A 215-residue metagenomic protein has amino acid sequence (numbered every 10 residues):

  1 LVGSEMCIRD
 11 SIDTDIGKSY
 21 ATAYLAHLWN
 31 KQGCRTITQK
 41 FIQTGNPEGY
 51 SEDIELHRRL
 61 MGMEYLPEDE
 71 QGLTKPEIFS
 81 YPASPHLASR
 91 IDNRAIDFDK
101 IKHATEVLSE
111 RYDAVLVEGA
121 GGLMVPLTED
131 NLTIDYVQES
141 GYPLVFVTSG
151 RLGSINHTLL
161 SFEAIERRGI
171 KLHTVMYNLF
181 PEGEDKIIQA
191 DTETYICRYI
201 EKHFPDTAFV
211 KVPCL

Functional and structural regions predicted by a protein language model:
L1-I8: Short, small-residue-biased leader/transition segments that mark boundaries at the very start of proteins
R9-T22: Glycine-rich phosphate-binding P-loop
Y20-N93: N-terminal phosphate/diphosphate-binding loop that engages ATP/GTP or pyrophosphate donors across diverse enzyme folds
T36, A114, T174: Hydrophobic "anchor" residues on beta-strands that sit immediately upstream of conserved functional sites
P82-L127: Phosphate-binding/switch loop-helix module in NTP-utilizing enzymes
V107, G119-H203: Conserved catalytic-core segment of NTP-binding enzymes
C197-L215: Beta-strand-loop-alpha "switch" segments that mediate conformational coupling across diverse proteins
